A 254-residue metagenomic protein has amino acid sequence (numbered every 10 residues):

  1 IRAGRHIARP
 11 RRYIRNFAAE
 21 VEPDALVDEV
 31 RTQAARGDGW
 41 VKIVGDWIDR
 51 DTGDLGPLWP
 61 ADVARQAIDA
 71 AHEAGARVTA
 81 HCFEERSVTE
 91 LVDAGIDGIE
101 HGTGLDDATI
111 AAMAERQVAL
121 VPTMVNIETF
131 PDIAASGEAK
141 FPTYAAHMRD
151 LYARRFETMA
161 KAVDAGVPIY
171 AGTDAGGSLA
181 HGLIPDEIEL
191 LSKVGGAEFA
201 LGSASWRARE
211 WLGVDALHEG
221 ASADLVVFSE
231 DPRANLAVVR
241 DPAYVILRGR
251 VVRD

Functional and structural regions predicted by a protein language model:
I1-F17, A64-R65, I133-A139: N-terminal small/glycine-rich loop or linker at the start of catalytic domains across soluble metabolic enzymes
R2-H6, D38-G45, V118-E128: Non-cysteine beta-strand/loop elements that form the S-adenosyl-L-methionine
R11-D28, R77: Active-site mouth loops of central-metabolism enzymes
D28-I43, D49: Alpha/beta enzyme core
R50-E157, A165, Y170, A175-S178 (+2 more regions): Active-site core of metal-dependent hydrolases
E73, L151-D231: His/Asp/Glu-enriched, well-ordered alpha-helical/loop segment that forms or immediately abuts the divalent-metal
V245: Short aromatic-centered micro-motifs
